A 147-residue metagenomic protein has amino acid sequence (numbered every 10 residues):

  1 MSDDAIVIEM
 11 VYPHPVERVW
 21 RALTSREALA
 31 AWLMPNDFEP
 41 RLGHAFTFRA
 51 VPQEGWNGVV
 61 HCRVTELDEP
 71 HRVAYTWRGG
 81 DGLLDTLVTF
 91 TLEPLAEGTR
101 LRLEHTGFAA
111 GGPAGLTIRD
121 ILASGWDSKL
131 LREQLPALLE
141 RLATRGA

Functional and structural regions predicted by a protein language model:
S2-V16: Terminal, regulation- and interaction-focused segments at domain boundaries
V7-I8, R18, T24-V59, R72 (+1 more regions): Short beta-edge strand/loop motif at the mouth of beta-sheet-based domains
Y12-H14, P40, E66: Conserved strand-loop elements at the edges of beta-sheets that form or border functional pockets
A22-L23, L67: Conserved catalytic core of Hanks-type protein kinase domains
L23, L33, W77, L139: Short, flexible helix/strand-to-coil boundary loops that buttress conserved ligand/catalytic motifs in alpha/beta
M34-F38, E54-G98, T106-A109, A123: Hydrophobic-ligand binding "helix-grip"
F108-A147: A conserved amphipathic terminal alpha-helix motif
